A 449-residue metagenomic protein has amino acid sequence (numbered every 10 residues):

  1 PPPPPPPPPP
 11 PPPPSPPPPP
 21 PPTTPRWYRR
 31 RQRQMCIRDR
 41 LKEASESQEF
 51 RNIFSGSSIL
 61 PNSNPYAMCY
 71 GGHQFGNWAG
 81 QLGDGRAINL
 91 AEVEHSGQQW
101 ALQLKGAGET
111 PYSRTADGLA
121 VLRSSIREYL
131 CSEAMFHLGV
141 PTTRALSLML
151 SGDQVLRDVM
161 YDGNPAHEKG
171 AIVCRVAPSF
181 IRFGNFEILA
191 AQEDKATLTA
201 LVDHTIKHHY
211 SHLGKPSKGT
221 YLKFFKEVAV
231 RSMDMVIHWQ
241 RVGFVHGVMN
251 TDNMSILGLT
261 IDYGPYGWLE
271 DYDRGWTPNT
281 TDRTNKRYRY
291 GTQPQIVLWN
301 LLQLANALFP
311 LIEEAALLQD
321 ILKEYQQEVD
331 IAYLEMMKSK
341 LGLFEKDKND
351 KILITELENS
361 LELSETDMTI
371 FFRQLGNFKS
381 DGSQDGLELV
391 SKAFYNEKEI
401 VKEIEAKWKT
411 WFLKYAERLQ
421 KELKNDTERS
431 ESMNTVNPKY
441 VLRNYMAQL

Functional and structural regions predicted by a protein language model:
P1, R26-R29, R38-I59, L102 (+2 more regions): TRNA-binding/sensing appendages of the translation machinery
P2-R33, I37: Single conserved hydrophobic/aromatic residue that forms the stacking wall/gate of nucleotide- or nucleobase-binding
Q32-R33, S55-L213, N300, R443: Conserved ATP-binding subdomain of kinase catalytic cores across diverse folds
S124-S125, V155-D158, D162-H246, L257-I352: ATP-dependent phospho-/nucleotidyl transfer catalytic cores
T251: Catalytic-loop Lys-Pro-X-Asn motif of eukaryotic-like protein kinases
A315-N437, N444: Helix-loop elements that line ligand-binding/catalytic pockets
